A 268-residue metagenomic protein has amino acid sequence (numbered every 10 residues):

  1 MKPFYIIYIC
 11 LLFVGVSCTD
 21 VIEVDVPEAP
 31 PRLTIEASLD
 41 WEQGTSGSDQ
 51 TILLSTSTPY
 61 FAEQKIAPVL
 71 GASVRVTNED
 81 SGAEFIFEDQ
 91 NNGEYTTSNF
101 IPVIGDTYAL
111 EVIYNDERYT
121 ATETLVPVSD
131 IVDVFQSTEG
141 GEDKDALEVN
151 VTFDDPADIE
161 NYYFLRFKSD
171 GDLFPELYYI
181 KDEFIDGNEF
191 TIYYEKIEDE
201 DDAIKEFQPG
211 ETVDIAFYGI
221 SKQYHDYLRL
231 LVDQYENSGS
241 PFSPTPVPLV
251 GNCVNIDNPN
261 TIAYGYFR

Functional and structural regions predicted by a protein language model:
M1-Y5: Positively charged n-region of N-terminal signal peptides that target proteins for export
I6-C10: Sec-dependent N-terminal signal peptides
V14-S17: C-terminal motif of bacterial Sec signal peptides marking the signal peptidase cleavage site
T19-R268: A sequence/structural signal for flexible, mid-protein segments enriched in small/helix-disrupting residues
